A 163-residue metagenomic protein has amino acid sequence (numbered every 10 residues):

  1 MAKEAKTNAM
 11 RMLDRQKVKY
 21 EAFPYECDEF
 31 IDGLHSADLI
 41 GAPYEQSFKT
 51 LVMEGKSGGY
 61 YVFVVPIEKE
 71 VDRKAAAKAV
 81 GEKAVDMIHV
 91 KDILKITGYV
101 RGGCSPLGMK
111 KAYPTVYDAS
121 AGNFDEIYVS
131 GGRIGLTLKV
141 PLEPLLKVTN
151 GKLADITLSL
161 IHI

Functional and structural regions predicted by a protein language model:
M1-I161: Extended, low-hydrophobicity, polar/charged segments
